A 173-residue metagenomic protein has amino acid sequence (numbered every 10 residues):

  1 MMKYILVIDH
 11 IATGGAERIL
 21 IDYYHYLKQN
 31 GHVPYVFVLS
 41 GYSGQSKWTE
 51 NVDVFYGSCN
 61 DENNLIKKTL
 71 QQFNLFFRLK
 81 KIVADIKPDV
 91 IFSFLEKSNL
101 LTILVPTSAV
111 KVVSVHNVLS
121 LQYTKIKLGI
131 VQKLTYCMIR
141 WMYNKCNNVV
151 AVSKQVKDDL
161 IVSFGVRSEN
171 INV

Functional and structural regions predicted by a protein language model:
M1-I5: Extreme N-terminal starter segment of soluble prokaryotic enzymes
L6-G14, R18-K67, V156, F164-N172: N-terminal strand-loop element at the rim of the active site of nucleotide-sugar-dependent glycosyltransferases
A16-I19, L39, S93-L95, K145 (+1 more regions): Replace "coordinates the UDP/GDP/TDP-sugar" with "coordinates nucleotide-activated sugar donors
D53-R78, T124-V131: A short, charged, and often flexible helix/loop element on the N-terminal side of the glycosyltransferase catalytic
L75, S93-N99, V115: Short His-centered aromatic/hydrophobic patch
F77-K81, I130-V149, G165: Membrane-proximal helix-turn-helix segments that form the acceptor-binding/catalytic region of lipid-linked
V83, K87-D89: Proline-aspartate-enriched helix->loop->beta-strand connector
V90-F92, P106-Y123, V150: Active-site proximal beta-strand in glycosyltransferases
